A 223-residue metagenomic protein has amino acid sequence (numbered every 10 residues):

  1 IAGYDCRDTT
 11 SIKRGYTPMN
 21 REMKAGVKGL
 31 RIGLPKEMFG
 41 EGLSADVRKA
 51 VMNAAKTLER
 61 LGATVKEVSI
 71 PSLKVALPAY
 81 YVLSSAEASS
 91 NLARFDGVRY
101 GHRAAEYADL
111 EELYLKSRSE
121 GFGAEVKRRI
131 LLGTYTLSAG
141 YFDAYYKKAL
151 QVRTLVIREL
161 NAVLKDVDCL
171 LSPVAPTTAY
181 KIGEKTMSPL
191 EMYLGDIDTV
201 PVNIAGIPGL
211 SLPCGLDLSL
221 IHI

Functional and structural regions predicted by a protein language model:
I1-K49, A54, Y107, E111-K116: A short helix-breaking turn/cap at a secondary-structure junction
G15, L73-V75: Short acidic loop-to-helix transition motifs that present clustered carboxylates
E22, P78-A79: Short, flexible active-site loop motifs that bind/organize anionic cofactors or intermediates
F39-G40, S72, L137: Glycine-/small-residue-rich active-site loops that bind phosphorylated ligands and cofactors
L43-V47, A79, E184-T186: Short, solvent-exposed loop/turn segments at secondary-structure boundaries
T57-R60, T64-V65, V75-L77, S84-S90 (+2 more regions): Glycine-rich, small-residue loops and helix-cap segments that act as flexible hinges at active-site edges
V68-I70: A short beta-strand-loop structural module common to alpha/beta enzyme folds
